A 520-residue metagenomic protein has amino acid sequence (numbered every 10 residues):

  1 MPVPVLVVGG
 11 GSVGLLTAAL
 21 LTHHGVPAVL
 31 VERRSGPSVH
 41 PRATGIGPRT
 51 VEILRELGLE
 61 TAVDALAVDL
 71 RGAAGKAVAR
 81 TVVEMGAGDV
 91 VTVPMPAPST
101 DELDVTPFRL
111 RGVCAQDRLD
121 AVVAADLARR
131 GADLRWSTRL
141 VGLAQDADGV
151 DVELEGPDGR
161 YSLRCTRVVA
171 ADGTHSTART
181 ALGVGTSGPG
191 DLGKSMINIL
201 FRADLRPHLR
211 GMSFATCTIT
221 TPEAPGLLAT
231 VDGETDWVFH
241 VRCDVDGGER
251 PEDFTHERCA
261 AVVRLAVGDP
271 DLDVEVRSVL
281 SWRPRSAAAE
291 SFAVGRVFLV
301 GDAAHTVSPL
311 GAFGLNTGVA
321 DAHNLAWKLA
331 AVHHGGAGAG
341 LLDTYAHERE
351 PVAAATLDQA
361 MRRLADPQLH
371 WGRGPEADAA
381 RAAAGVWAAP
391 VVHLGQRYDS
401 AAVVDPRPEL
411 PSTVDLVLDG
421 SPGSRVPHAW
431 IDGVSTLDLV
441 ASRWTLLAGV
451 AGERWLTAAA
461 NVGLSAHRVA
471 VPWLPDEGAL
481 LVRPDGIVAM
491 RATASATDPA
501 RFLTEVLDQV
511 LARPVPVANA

Functional and structural regions predicted by a protein language model:
V8-A18, H23, L54, V123 (+10 more regions): Conserved mid-domain beta->alpha element of the FAD-binding
G9-G11, R33, Q116: Glycine-rich Rossmann-fold phosphate-binding loop(s) that bind the pyrophosphate of adenine dinucleotide cofactors
T22-A43: Glycine-rich FAD pyrophosphate-binding loop
R42, I46-D126, T220: Active-site-adjacent segment of FAD-dependent monooxygenases/related oxidoreductases
A125, R167, A171-P284: Conserved FAD-binding catalytic core of PHBH/FMO-like flavoproteins
W136-D151: A conserved short coil-to-beta-strand element within the FAD-binding core of flavoproteins
D158-R167: Core beta-strand elements of the Rossmann-like FAD/NAD(P) dinucleotide-binding domain in flavoenzyme oxidoreductases
A330-W444, G449-T457, N461, M490-A494 (+1 more regions): C-terminal helical "tail/cap" subdomain of flavin- and related membrane-associated enzymes
